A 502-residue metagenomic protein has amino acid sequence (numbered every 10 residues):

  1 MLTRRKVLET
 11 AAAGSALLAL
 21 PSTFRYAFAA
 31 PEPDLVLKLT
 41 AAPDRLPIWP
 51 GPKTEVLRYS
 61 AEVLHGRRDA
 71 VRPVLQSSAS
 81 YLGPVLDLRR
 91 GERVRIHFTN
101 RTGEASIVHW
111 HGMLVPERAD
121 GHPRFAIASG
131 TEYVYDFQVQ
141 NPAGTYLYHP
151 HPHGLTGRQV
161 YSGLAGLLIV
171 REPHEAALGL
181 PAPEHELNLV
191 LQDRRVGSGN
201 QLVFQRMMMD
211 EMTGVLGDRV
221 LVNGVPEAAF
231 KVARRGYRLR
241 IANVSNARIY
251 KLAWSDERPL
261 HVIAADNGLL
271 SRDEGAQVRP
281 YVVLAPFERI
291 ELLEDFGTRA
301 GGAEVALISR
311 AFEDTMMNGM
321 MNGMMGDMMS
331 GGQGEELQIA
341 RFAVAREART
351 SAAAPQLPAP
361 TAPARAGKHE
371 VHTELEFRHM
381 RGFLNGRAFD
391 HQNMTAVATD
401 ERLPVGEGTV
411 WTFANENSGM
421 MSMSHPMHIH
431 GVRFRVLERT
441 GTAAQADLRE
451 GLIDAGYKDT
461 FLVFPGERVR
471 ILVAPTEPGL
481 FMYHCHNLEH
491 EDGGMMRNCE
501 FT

Functional and structural regions predicted by a protein language model:
L2-R118, H122-V134, G179, R206-L239 (+4 more regions): N-terminal, post-signal-peptide metal-ligating segments of extracellular/periplasmic oxidoreductases, dominated by
L39, I96, P150, L189 (+5 more regions): Divalent metal-coordination and catalytic microenvironments
P50, S106-H111, R248-W254, S422-I429: Short, hydrophobic/aromatic beta-strand segments
T99-G103, A242-A247, A414-M420: Short solvent-exposed strand-capping/beta-turn motif centered on an Asx-Ser/Thr pair
T102-S106, M113-V115, G121-A176, V282-Q338 (+2 more regions): Extracellular/periplasmic metallocenter environments
E117-R124, V203-P360, R365-G367: Histidine- and aromatic-rich segments of cupredoxin/plastocyanin-like copper-binding domains
D256-L269, M420, H425-I453, L488-E491 (+1 more regions): Active/binding-pocket-proximal capping segment
L375-G382, T395-R435, L462-I471, P475-E477: C-terminal substrate/ligand-recognition segments
